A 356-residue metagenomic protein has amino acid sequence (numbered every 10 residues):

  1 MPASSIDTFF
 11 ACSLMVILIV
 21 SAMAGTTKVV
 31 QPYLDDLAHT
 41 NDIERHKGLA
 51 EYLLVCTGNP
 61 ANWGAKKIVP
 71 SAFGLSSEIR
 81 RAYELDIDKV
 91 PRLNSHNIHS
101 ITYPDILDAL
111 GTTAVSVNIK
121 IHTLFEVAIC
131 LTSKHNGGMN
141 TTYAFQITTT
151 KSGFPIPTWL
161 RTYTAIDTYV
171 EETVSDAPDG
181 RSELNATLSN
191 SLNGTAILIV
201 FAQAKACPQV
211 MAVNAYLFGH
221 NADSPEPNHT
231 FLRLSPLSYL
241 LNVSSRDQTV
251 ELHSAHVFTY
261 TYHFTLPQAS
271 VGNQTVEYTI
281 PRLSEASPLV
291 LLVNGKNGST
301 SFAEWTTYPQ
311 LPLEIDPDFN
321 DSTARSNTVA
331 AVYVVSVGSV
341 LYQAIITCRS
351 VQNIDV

Functional and structural regions predicted by a protein language model:
M1-T26: N-terminal single-pass transmembrane signal-anchor helix
M23-V356: Long, compositionally biased, intrinsically disordered regions
